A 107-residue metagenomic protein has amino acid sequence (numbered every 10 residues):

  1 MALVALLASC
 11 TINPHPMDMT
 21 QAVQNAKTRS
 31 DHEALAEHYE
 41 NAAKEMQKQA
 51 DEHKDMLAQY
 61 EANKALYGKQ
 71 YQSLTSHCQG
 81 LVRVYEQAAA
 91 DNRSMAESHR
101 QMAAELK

Functional and structural regions predicted by a protein language model:
V4-N25: Bacterial Sec signal peptide processing site at the extreme N-terminus
L6-S9, K54, R100, K107: Short intrinsically disordered, low-complexity segments
M17-V23, Q49-Q79: Short E/K-rich amphipathic alpha-helical oligomerization segments
N25, R29-H32, A36-Y39, K64 (+3 more regions): Amphipathic alpha-helical coiled-coil segments and their boundaries
R29-N63: Post-signal-peptide N-terminal segment of Sec-exported extracytoplasmic proteins
Y39, M46, Y85, A89-N92: Amphipathic alpha-helical coiled-coil segments
A90-K107: Long amphipathic alpha-helical coiled-coil segments
